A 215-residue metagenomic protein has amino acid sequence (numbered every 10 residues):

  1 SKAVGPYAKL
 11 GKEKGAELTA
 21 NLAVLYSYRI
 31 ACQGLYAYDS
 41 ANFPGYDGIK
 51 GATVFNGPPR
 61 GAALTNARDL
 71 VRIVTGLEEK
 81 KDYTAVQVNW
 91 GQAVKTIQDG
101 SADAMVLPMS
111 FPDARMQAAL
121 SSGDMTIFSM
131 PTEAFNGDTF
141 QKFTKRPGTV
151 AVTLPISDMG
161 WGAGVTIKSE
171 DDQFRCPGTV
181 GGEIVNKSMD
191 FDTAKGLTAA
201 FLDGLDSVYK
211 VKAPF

Functional and structural regions predicted by a protein language model:
S1, V24, Q33-Y36, F55-N56 (+1 more regions): Structural recognition of the beta-strand scaffold that forms the well-ordered cores of secreted hydrolase catalytic
S1-G11, A20, D39: Mobile, glycine-rich extracellular loop/lid and propeptide segments that shape or gate substrate/ligand access
K2-A3, E78-D190: Pocket-lining segment of extracytoplasmic ligand-binding domains
K14-Y28, G162-F174: A structural signal for short loop-to-beta-strand junctions that line the ligand-binding cleft of periplasmic/secreted
N21-L22, T53-P59, E183-S188: Second-shell loop/turn segments in exported
I30-D99, K212: Bilobed "Venus flytrap"/periplasmic-binding protein-like clamshell domains and structurally analogous long
D190-A200: Short amphipathic alpha-helical coupling segments at ligand-binding clamshell hinges and other catalytic/signaling
F201-F215: Periplasmic-binding protein-like
